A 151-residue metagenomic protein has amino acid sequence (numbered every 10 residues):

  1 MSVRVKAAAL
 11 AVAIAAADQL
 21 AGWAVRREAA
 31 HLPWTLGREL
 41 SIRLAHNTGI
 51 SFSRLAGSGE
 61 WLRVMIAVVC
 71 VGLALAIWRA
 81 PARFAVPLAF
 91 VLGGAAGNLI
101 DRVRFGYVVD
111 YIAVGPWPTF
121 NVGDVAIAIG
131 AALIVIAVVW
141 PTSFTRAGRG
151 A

Functional and structural regions predicted by a protein language model:
M1-A151: Alpha-helical transmembrane bundles and membrane-interface segments of multipass inner-membrane proteins
